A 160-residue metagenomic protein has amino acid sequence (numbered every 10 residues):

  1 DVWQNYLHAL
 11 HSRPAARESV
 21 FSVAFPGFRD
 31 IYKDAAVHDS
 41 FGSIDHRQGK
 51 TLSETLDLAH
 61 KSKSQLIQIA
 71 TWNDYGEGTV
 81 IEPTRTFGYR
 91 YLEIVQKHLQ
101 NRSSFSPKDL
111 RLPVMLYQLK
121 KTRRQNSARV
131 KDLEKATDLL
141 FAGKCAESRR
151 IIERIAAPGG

Functional and structural regions predicted by a protein language model:
D1-G160: Glycan-processing catalytic domains of CAZymes
